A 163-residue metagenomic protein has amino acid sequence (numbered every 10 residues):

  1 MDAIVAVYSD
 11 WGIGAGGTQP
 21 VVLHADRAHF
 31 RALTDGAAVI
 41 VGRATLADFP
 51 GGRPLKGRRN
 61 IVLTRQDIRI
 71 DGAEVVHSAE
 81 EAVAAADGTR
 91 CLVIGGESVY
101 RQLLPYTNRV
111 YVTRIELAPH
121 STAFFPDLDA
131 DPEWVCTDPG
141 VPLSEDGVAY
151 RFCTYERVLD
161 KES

Functional and structural regions predicted by a protein language model:
M1-S163: Enzymes that bind and transform nitrogen-containing heteroaromatic metabolites
